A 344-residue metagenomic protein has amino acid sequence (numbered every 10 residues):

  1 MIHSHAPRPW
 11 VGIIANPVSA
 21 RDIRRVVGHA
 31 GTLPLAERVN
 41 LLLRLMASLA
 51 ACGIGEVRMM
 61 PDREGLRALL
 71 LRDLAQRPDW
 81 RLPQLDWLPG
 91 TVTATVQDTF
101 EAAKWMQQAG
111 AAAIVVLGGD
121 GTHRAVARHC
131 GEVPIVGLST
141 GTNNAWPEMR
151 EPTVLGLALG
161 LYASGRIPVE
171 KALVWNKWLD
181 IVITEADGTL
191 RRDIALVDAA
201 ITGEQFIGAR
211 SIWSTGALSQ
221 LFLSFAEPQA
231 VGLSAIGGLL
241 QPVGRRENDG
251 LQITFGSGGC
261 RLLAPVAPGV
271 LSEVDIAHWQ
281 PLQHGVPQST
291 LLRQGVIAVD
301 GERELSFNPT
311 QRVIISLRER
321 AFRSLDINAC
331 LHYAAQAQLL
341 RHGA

Functional and structural regions predicted by a protein language model:
M1-A113: ATP/NTP phosphate-donor binding region
I2-P7, M106-A109, A127-C130, E170-V174 (+4 more regions): Solvent-exposed alpha-helices and their adjacent loops that cap or buttress functional pockets in soluble metabolic
A6-R8, G12-I13, P17-V18, M59 (+2 more regions): ATP/nucleoside-binding phosphotransfer catalytic cores, i.e., glycine-rich phosphate-binding loops
P9, I13-I14, S19-R24, D86-G90 (+2 more regions): Active-site histidine-anchored catalytic micro-motif
R21-G28, L69-R72, E148, S211-I212 (+2 more regions): Short, glycine/acidic-enriched capping/hinge loops at junctions between secondary-structure elements
G28-A30, L74-Q76, C130-E132, A200-I201 (+3 more regions): Short, solvent-exposed amphipathic alpha-helical segments in soluble enzyme and RNA/protein-processing domains
H29, G131, G137, A337-G343: Catalytic, metal-anchored helix/loop core of enzyme active sites in primary metabolism
P168-I276, G285-V286: ATP/pyrophosphate-binding catalytic subdomain of soluble kinases
